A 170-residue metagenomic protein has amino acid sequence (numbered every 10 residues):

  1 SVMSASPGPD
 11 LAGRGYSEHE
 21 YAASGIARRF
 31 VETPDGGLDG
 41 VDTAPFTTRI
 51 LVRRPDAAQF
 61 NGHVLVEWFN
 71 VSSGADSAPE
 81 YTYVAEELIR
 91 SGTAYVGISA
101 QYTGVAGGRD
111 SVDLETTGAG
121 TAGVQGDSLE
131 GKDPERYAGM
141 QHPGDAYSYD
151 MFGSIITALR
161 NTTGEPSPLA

Functional and structural regions predicted by a protein language model:
S1-T82, I89: Catalytic-loop region of hydrolases
P9, I50, Y137, L169-A170: Generic preference for hydrophobic/aromatic residues in regular secondary structure cores
H63, A94-Y95: Structural motif
V71-S73, I89, Y95-L169: Cap/lid segment of the alpha/beta-hydrolase catalytic domain
P79, Y83, Y147-D150: A general alpha-helical scaffold signature found inside nucleotide-binding enzyme cores
